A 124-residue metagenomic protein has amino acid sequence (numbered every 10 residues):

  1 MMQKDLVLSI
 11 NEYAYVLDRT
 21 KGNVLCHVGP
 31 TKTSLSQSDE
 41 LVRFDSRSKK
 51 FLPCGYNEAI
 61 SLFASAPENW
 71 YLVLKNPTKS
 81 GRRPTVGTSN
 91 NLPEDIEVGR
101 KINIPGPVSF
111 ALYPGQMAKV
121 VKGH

Functional and structural regions predicted by a protein language model:
M1-H124: N-terminal hydrophobic membrane-entry segments
